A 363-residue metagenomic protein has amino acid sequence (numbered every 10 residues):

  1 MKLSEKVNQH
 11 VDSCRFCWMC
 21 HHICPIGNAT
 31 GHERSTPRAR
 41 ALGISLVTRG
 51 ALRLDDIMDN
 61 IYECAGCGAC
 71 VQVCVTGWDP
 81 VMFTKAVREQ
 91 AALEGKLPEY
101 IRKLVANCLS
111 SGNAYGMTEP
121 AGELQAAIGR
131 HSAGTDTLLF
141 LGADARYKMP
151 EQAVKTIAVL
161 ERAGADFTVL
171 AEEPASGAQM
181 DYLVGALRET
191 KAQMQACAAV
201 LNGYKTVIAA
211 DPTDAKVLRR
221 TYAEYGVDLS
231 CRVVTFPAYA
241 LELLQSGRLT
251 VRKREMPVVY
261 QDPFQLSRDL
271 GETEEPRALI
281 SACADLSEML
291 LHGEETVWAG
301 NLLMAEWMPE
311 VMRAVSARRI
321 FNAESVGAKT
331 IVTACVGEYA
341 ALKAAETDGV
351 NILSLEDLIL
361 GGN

Functional and structural regions predicted by a protein language model:
M1-I61: Ferredoxin-type iron-sulfur electron-transfer modules and their immediate structural context
C14-C20, C24, C64-C70, C74 (+4 more regions): Short cysteine clusters
W18, G68, V81, R102 (+4 more regions): Alpha-helix N-cap/helix-start capping motif
H22-T48, V73-L93, A305-S316, F321-A323 (+1 more regions): Iron-sulfur (Fe-S) cluster-binding segments and ferredoxin-like electron-carrier domains, especially [2Fe-2S]
A41-Y222, G226: Iron-sulfur-cluster electron-transfer modules
L138-L139, V259, K329-V332: Conserved beta-strand elements of the Class I
D144-R232, S267-N363: Cofactor-cradling patches in redox/metallo enzymes
F236-C283: C-terminal amphipathic alpha-helical segment
